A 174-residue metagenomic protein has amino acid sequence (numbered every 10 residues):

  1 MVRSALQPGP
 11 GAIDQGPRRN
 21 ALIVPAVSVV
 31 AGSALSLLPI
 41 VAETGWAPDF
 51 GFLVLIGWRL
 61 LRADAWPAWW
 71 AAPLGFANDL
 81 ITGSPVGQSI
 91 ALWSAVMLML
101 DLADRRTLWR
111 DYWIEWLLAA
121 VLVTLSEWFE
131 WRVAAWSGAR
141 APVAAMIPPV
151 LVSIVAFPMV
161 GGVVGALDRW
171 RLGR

Functional and structural regions predicted by a protein language model:
M1-R174: Terminal, non-globular segments
